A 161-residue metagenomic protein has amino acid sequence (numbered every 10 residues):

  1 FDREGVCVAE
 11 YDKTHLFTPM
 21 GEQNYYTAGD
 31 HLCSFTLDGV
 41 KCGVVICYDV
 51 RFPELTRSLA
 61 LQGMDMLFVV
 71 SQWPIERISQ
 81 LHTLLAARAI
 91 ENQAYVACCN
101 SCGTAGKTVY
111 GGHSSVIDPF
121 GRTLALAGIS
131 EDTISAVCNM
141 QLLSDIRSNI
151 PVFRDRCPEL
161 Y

Functional and structural regions predicted by a protein language model:
F1-Q62, I75-T83, S148-V152: Active-site catalytic loop in hydrolytic enzyme cores
E4-A9, R122-L124, L143-S144: Short helix-loop capping/hinge motifs at secondary-structure junctions, enriched in acidic/polar residues
H15, G103, E131, M140-L142: Residue-level detector of flexible, active-site-proximal loop/helix-junction positions within diverse enzyme catalytic
K41, R51-I134: CN hydrolase (nitrilase-like) catalytic-core segments centered on the catalytic cysteine and neighboring Lys/Glu
L85, C138-N139, Y161: Residue-level signal for alpha-helical context at structural boundaries
D145-Y161: A conserved C-terminal secondary-structure "cap"
